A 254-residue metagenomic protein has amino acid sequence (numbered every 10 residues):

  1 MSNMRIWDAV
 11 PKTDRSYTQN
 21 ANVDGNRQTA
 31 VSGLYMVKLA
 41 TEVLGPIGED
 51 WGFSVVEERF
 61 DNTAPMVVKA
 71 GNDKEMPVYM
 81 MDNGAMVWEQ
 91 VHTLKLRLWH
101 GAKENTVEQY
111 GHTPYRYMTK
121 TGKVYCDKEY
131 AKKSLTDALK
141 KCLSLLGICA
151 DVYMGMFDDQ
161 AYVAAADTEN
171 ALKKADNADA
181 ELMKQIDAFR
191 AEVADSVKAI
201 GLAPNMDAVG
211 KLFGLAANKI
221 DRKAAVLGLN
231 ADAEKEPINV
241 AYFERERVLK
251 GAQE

Functional and structural regions predicted by a protein language model:
M1-E42: N-terminal, Lys/Arg- and Ser/Thr-rich interaction peptides
I6, V10-T13, A40, Y130 (+3 more regions): Generic structural signal of hydrophobic/aromatic residues within well-ordered alpha-helices of folded domains
V10, D14, S32, M154 (+2 more regions): General structural signal for secondary-structure boundaries
T13, Y17, I47, I200 (+1 more regions): Short secondary-structure junctions and interdomain/linker hinges
D14, E58, K95-L96, Y115 (+3 more regions): Short, intrinsically disordered low-complexity segments
N26, V31-T168: Positively charged, aromatic-enriched nucleic acid-contacting surfaces
V163-E254: Interfaces that engage single-stranded nucleic acids at replication/repair/recombination sites
